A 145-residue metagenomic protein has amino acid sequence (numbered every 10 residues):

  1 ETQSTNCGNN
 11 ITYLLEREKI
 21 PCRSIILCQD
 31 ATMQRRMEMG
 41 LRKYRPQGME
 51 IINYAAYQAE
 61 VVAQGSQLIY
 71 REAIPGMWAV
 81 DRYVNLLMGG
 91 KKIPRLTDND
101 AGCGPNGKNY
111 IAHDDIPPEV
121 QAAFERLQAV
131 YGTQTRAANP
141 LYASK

Functional and structural regions predicted by a protein language model:
E1-N6: Short beta->alpha junction loops
N9-Y13: Active-site-proximal alpha-helix that buttresses catalytic centers in soluble enzyme cores
L15-S24, C28-K145: Extended hydrophobic blocks
